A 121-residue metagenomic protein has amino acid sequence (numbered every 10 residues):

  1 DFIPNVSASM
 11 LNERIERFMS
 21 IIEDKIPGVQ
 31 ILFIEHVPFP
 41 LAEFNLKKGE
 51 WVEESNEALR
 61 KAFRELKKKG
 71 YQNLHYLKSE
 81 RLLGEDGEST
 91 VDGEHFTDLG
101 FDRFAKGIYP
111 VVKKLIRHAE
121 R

Functional and structural regions predicted by a protein language model:
D1-R121: Alpha-helical cap/lid subdomain in secreted, periplasmic, or secretory-pathway luminal O-acyl-processing enzymes
